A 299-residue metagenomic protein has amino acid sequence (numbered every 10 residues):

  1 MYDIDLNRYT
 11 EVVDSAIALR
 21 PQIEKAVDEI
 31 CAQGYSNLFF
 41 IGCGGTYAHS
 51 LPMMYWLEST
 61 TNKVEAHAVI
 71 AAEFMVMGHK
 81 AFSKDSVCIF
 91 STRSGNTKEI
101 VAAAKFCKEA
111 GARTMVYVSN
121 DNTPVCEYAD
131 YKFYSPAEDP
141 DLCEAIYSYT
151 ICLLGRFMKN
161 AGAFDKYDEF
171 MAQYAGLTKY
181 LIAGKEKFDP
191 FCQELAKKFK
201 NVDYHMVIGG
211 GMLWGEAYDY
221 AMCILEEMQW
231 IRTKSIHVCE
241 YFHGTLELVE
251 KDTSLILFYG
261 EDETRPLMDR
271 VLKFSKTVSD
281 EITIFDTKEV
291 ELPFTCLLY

Functional and structural regions predicted by a protein language model:
Y2-N37, D139-L142, G155-H237: Active-site phosphate/pyrophosphate-binding segments
V27-I30, V76-S83, G244-E250: Short amphipathic alpha-helix with an adjacent loop that forms part of the alpha/beta core around
S36-Y167, F258-F285: Glycine-rich phosphate-binding loops that contact phosphosugars or nucleotide phosphates
K80, T123, K197, M212 (+2 more regions): Flexible, active-site-adjacent loop/turn segments at secondary-structure boundaries
G215-D286: Internal helical hairpin/lid segments
V290, F294: Active-site-adjacent helical/loop segments in soluble small-molecule enzymes
Y299: Conserved small/polar residues in nucleotide/adenosyl-binding loops
